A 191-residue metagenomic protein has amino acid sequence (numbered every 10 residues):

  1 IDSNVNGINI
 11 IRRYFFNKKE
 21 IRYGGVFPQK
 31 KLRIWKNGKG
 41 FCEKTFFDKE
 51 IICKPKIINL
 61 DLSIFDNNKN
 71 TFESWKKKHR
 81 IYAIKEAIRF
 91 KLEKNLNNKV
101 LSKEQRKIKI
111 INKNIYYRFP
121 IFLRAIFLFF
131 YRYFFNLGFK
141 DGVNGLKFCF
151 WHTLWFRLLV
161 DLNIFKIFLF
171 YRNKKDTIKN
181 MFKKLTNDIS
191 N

Functional and structural regions predicted by a protein language model:
I1-F168, I178-M181: Catalytic-site signature of metal-activated, phosphate-bearing donor transferases, centered on the GT-A/GT-A-like
F170-N191: Alpha-helical transmembrane segments and their immediate juxtamembrane flanks in integral membrane proteins
